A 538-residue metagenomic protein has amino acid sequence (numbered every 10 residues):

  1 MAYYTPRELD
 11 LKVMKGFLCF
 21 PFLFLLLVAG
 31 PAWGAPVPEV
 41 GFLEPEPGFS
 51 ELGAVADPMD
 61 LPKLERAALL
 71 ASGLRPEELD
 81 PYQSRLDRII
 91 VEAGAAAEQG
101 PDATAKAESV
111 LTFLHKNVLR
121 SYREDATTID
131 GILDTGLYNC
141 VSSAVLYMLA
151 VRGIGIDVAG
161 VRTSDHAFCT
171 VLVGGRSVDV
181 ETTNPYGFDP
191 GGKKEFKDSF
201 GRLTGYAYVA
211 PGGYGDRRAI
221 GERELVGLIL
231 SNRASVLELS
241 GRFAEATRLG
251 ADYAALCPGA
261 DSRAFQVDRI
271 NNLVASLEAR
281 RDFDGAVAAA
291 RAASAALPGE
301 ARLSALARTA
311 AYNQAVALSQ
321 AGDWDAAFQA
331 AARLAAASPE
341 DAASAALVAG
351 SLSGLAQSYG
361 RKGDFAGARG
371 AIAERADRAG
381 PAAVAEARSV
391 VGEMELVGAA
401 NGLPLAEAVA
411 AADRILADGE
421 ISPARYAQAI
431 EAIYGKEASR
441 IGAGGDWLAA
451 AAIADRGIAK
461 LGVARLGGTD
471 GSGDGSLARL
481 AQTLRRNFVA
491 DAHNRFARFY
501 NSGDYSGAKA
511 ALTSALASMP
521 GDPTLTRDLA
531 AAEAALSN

Functional and structural regions predicted by a protein language model:
A2-T5, T469: Ala/Thr-enriched low-complexity intrinsically disordered regions
R7-P21: Bacterial N-terminal signal peptides that target proteins for export
C19-A29: Bacterial N-terminal signal peptides
G34-E374, A385-V397, N401-A410, A417-S439 (+5 more regions): A structural boundary/capping signal
I458-L461: Long, intrinsically disordered low-complexity tandem-repeat regions enriched in serine/threonine/proline and other
